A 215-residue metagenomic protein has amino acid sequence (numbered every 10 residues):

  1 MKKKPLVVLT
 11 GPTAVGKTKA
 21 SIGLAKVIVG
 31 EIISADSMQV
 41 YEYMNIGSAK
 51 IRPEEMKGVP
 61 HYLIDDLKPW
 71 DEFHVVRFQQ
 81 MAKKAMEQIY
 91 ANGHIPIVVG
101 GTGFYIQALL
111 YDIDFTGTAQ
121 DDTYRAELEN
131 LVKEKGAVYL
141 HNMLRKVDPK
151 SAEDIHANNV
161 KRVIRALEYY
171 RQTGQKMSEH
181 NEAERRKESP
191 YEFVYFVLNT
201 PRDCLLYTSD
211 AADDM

Functional and structural regions predicted by a protein language model:
M1-S209: Phosphate/pyrophosphate-binding catalytic cores of soluble transferases and nucleic-acid-acting enzymes
D210-M215: A short, hydrophobic C-terminal helix/tail in secreted or cell-surface proteins
